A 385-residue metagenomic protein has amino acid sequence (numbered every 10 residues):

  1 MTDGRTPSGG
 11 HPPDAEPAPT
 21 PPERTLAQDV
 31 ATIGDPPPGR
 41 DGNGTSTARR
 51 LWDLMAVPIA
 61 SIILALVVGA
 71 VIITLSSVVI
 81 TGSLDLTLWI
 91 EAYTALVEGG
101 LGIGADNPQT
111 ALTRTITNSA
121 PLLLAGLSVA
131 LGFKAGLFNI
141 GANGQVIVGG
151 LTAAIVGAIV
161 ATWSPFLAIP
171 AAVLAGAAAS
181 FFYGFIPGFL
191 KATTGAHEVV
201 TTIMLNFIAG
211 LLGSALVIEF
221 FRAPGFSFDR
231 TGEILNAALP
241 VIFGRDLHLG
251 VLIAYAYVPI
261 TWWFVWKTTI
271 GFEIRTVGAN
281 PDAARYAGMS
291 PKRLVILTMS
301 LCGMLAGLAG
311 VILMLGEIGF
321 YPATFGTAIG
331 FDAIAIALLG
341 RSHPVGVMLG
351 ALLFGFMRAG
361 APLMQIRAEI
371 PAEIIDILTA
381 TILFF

Functional and structural regions predicted by a protein language model:
D3-E16, P22, L26-L124, A171: Membrane-interfacial amphipathic/re-entrant helices at transmembrane-helix boundaries
A48-A56, F133-G141, W163-F228, K267-T269 (+2 more regions): Short loop segments and helix-boundary regions at transmembrane helix junctions of multi-pass inner-membrane proteins
L54-P58, T87, R114, N118 (+8 more regions): Alpha-helical transmembrane segments of multi-pass membrane proteins, especially transporters and channels
V57-T74, L122-V129, G150-V156, G176-F182 (+6 more regions): Hydrophobic core segments of alpha-helical transmembrane domains in multi-pass membrane transport and ion-translocation
I73-V78, A95-V160, V173, A177 (+4 more regions): Single transmembrane alpha-helix segments in multi-pass membrane proteins
A95, E198, T202, N206-K267 (+1 more regions): Transmembrane helix-bundle core of multi-pass membrane transporters and related energy-transducing complexes
R245-F320, P344-V345, L349: Helix-loop-helix "hairpin" substructures at the membrane interface of multi-pass membrane proteins
S300-A306, I312-A380: Transmembrane alpha-helical segments in multi-pass inner-membrane proteins
